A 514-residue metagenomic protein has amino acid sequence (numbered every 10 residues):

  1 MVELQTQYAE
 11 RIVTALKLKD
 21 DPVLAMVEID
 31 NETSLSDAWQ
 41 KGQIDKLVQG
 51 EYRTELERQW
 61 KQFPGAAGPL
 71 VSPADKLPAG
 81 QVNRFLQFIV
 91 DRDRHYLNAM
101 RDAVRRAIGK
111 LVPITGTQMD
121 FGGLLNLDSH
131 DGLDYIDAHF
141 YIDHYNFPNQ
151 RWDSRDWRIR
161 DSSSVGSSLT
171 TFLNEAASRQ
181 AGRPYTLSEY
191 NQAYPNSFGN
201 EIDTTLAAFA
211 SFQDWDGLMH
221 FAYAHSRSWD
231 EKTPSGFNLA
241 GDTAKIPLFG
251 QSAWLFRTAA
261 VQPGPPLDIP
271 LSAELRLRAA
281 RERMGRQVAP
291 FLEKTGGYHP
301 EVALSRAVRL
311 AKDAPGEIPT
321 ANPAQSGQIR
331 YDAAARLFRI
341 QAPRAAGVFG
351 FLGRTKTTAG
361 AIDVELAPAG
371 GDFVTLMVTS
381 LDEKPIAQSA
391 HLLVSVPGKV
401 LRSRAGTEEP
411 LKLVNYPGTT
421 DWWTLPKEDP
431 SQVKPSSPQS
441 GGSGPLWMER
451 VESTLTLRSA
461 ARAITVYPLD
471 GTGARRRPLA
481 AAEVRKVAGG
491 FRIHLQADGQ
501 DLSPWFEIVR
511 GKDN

Functional and structural regions predicted by a protein language model:
M1, A15, D21-A103, A107 (+2 more regions): Polysaccharide-binding and catalytic clefts of secreted carbohydrate-active enzymes
A25-I29, T115-Q118, D137, M219-A222: Short beta-strand segments
G50-Q59, D134-Y145, K245-I246: Acidic, His- and aromatic-enriched active-site or binding-groove loops in soluble protein domains that engage sugars
L70, L77-R84, D91, H95-D102 (+1 more regions): Glycoside hydrolase catalytic-domain groove-lining segments
S211-A463, R475: Aromatic- and carboxylate-lined catalytic core of secreted/periplasmic carbohydrate-active enzymes
V451-L495: Proteolytic-maturation and junctional protease-sensitive modules
V487-N514: C-terminal beta-strand-rich structural cap/linker in extracellular carbohydrate-active enzymes
